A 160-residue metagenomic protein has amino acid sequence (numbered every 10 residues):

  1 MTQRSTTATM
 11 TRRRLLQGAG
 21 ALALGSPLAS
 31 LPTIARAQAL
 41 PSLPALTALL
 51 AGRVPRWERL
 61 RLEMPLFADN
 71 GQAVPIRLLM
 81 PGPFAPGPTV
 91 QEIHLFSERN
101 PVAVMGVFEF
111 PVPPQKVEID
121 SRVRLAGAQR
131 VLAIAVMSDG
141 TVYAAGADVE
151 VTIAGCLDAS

Functional and structural regions predicted by a protein language model:
T2-S26: N-terminal secretory signal peptides and thylakoid transit peptides that target proteins across membranes
A8, A29-R61: C-terminal segment of N-terminal export signals and the immediately downstream linker at the start of the mature
P75-P83: Short edge beta-strand/loop segments characteristic of extracellular beta-sandwich folds
P101-R124: An anionic, turn-rich surface loop/hairpin at beta-sheet edges that serves as a generic interaction/coordination patch
A126-R130: Extracellular Ig-like/FN3 beta-sandwich strand-entry sites
S138-A144: Short acidic/polar inter-strand loop motif in beta-rich domains
D148-T152: Short beta-strand edge segments in extracellular beta-sheet folds
